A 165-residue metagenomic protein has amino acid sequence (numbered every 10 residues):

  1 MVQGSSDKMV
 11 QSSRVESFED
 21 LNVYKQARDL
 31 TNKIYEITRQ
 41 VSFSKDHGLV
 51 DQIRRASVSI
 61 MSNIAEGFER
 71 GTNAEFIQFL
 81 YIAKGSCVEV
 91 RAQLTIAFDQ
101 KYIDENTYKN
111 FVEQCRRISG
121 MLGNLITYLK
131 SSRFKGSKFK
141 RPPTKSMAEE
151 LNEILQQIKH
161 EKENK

Functional and structural regions predicted by a protein language model:
M1-K165: Amphipathic alpha-helical assembly/interaction segments
